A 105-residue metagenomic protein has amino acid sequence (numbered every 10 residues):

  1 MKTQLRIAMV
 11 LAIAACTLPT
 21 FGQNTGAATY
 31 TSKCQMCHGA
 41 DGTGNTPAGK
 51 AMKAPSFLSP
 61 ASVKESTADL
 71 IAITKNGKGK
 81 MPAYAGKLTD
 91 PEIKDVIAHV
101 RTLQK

Functional and structural regions predicted by a protein language model:
M1-N24, K105: N-terminal export/targeting leaders of redox proteins
A14-T29, N45, E65-T67: Electrostatic cytochrome c docking/interface patches
G22, K50-M52, A72, V96: Short, glycine/charged-enriched secondary-structure capping and boundary segments
N24-K53, K78-K80, T102-K105: Periplasmic/extracellular electron-transfer cofactor-ligation site, primarily the c-type cytochrome heme-c attachment
P55-A68, Y84-I93: Electron-transfer interface patches adjacent to heme c in soluble/periplasmic c-type cytochromes and di-/multiheme
V63-G79: Short Fe-S-cluster ligation motifs
I73-T74, A85-K105: C-terminal capping alpha-helices of c-type cytochrome domains
